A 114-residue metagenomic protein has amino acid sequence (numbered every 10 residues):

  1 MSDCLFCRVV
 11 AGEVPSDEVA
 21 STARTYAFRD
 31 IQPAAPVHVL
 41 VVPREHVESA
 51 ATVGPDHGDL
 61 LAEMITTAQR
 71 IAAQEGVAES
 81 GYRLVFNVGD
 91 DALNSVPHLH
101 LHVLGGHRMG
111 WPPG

Functional and structural regions predicted by a protein language model:
M1-G114: HIT superfamily nucleotide-processing domains
